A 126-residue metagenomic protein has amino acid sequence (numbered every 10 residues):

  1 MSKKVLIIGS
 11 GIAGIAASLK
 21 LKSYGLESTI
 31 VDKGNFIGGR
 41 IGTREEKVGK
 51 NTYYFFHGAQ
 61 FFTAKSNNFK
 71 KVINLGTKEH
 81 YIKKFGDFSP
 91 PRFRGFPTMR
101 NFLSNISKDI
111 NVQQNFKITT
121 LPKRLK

Functional and structural regions predicted by a protein language model:
S2-K3: Core beta-strand elements of the Rossmann-like FAD/NAD(P) dinucleotide-binding domain in flavoenzyme oxidoreductases
L6-I8, L19-V48: Glycine-rich FAD pyrophosphate-binding loop
G11: Catalytic nucleophile serine of serine hydrolases, specifically the conserved "nucleophile elbow" pentapeptide
G14-I15: N-terminal Rossmann-fold NAD(P) dinucleotide-binding loop
E45-K71: N-terminal glycine-rich dinucleotide-binding loop that anchors FAD/FMN and/or NAD(P) in oxidoreductases
F61-N67, I82-S107: Short beta-strand to alpha-helix junction loop
Q114-K126: A conserved short coil-to-beta-strand element within the FAD-binding core of flavoproteins
